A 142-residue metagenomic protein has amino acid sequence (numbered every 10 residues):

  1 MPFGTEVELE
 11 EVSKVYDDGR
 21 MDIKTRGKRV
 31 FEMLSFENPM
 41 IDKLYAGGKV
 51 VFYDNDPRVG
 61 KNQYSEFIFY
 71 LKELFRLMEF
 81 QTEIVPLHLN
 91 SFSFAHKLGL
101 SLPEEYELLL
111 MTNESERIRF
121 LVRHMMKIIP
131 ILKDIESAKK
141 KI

Functional and structural regions predicted by a protein language model:
M1-I142: N-terminal low-complexity, acidic/polar interaction/targeting segments
